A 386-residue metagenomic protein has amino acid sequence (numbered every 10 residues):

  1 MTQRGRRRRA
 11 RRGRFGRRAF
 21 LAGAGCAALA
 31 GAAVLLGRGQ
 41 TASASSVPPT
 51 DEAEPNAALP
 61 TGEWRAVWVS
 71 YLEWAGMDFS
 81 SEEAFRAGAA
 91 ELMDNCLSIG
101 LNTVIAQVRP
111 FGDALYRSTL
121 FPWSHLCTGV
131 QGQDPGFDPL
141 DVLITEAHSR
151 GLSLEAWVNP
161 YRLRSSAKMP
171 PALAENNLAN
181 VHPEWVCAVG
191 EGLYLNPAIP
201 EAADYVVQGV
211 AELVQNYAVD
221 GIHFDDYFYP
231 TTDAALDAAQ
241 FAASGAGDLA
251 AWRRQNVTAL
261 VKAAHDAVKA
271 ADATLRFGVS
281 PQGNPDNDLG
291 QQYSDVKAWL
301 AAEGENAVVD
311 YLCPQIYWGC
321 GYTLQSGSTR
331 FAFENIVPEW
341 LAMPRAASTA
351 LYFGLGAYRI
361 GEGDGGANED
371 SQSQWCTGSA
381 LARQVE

Functional and structural regions predicted by a protein language model:
G5-A27: N-terminal secretory signal peptides and thylakoid transit peptides that target proteins across membranes
G62-W64, W68-S80, Y161-E212: Active-site-adjacent "subsite" loops/lids of carbohydrate-active enzymes
A66, L101-R109, P139-C187, H223: Glycine-rich, aromatic-flanked loop segments that form ligand/cofactor-binding clefts across common enzyme folds
G88-D113, E305, V309: Catalytic domains of carbohydrate-active enzymes, especially glycoside hydrolases
N95, E146, Y194-Y227: An active-site-proximal structural segment forming one wall of the substrate-binding cleft that immediately precedes
L101-P135: Aromatic-lined carbohydrate-binding/catalytic grooves of carbohydrate-active enzymes
Y116-T128, R162-V189, Y227-G245, E369-S373: Aromatic- and acidic-residue-enriched segments that line the glycan-binding/catalytic groove of carbohydrate-active
G245-G366: Glycoside hydrolase catalytic-domain groove-lining segments
